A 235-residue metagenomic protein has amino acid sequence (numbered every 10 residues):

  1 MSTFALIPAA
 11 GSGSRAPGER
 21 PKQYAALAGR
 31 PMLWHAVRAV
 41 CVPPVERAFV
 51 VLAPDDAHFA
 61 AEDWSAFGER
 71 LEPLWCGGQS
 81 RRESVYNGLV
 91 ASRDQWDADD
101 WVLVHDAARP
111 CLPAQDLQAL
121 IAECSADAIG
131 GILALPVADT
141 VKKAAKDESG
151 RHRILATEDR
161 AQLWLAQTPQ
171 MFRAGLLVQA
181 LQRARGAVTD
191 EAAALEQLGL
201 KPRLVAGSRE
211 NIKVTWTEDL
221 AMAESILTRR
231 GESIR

Functional and structural regions predicted by a protein language model:
M1-A57, L71: N-terminal glycine-rich phosphate-binding loop and ensuing alpha1 helix
M1-F4, D190-A192, R209, L220-R235: SAM-dependent methyltransferases
A57-D63: Acidic helix N-cap motif at the loop->helix transition within catalytic regions of sugar-transfer enzymes
S65-D100: Short phosphate-binding loop-to-helix
D94-A98, K146-S149, I226-R235: Generic C-terminal helix-cap and adjacent flexible tail
W101-H105: Short aromatic-hydrophobic micro-motifs that form the base-stacking/packing surface for donor nucleotide recognition
L112-V205, R235: Conserved core of the sugar-phosphate nucleotidyltransferase
P202-A206, I212-T215: Conserved active-site beta-strand element of glycosyltransferases/polysaccharide synthases
